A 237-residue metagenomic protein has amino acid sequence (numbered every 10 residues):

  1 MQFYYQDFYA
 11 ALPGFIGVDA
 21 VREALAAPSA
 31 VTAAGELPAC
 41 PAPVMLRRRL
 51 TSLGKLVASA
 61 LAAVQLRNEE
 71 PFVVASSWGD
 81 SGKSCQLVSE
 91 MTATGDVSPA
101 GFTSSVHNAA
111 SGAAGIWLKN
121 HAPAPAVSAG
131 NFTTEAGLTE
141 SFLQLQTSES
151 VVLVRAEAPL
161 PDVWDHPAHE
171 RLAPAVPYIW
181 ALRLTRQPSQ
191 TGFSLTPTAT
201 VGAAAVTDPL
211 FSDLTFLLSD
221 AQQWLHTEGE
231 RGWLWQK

Functional and structural regions predicted by a protein language model:
M1-A136, T147, R155-K237: Conserved "HGTGT" condensation-loop signature of ketosynthase/thiolase-family condensing enzymes that catalyze
V152: Short aromatic-hydrophobic micro-motifs that form the base-stacking/packing surface for donor nucleotide recognition
